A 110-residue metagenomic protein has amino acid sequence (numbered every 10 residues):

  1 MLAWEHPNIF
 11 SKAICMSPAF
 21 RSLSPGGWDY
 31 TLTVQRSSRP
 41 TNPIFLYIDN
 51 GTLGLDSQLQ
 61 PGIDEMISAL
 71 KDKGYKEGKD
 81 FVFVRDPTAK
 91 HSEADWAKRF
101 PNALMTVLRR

Functional and structural regions predicted by a protein language model:
M1-R110: Non-catalytic cap/lid and distal C-terminal segments of serine-dependent acyl enzymes
